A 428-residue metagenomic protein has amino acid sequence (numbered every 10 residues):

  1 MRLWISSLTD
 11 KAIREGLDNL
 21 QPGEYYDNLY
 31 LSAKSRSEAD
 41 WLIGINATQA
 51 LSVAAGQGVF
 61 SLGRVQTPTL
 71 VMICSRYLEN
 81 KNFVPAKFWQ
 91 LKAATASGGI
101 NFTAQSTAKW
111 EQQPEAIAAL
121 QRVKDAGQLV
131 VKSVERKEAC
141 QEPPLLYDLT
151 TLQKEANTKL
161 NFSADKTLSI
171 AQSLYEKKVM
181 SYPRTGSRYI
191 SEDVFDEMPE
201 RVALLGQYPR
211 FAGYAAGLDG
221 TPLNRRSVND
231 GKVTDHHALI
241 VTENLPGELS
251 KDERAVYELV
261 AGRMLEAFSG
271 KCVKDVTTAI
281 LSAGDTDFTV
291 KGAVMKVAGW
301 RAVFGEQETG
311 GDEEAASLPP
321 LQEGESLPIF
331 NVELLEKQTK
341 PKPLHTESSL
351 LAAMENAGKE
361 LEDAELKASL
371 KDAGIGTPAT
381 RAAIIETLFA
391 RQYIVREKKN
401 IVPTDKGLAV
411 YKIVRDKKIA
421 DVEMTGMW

Functional and structural regions predicted by a protein language model:
M1-G358, D363-Y393, K398-N400, D405-K412: Toprim catalytic domain recognition across nucleic-acid enzymes
A420-W428: Non-catalytic DNA-recognition/assembly elements of restriction-modification systems
